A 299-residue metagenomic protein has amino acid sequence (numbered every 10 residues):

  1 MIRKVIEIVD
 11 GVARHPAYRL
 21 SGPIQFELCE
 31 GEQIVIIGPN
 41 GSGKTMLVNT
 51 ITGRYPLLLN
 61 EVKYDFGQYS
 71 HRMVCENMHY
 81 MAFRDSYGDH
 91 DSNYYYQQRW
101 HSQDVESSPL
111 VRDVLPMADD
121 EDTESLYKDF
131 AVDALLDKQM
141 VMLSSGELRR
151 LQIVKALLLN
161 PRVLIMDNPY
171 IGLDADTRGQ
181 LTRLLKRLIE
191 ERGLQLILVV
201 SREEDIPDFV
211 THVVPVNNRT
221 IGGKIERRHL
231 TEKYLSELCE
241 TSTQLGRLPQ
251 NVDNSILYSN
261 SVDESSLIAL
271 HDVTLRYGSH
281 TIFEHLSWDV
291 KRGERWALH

Functional and structural regions predicted by a protein language model:
M1-I2, V9-G11, D89-T123, G222-H271: Pre-NBD coupling/linker segments of ABC/ABC-like ATPases
M1-V35, G41, P56-L59, V262-L267 (+1 more regions): A short, flexible loop at the N-terminus of ABC-type nucleotide-binding domains that lies
T45-D120: ABC ATPase nucleotide-binding domain signature region
D119-L135: Conserved ABC ATPase "signature" region
Q139-E147: Conserved ABC ATPase signature
I153: Hydrophobic anchor residue at the start of the ABC signature
D167, L173-D174, R178: ABC-family nucleotide-binding domains
